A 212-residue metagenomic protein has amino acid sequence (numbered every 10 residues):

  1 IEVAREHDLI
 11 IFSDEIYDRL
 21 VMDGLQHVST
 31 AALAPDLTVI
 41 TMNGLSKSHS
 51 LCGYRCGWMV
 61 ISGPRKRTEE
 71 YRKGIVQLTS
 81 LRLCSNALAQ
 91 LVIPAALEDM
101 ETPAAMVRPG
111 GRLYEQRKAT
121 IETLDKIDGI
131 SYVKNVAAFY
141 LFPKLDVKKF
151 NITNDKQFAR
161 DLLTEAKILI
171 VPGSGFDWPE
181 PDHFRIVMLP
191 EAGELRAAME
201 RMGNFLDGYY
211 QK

Functional and structural regions predicted by a protein language model:
I1-G24: Catalytic PLP-binding core of fold-type I/II PLP enzymes
V3-H7, L37, I127, A166 (+1 more regions): Helix C-cap/helix->beta junction micro-motif
A4, D14, T30, G57 (+6 more regions): Generic structural signal for small/hydrophobic residues in well-ordered secondary structure, especially within
F12-E15, N43, W58, K134 (+2 more regions): Short beta-strand segments
P35-G111, I121-T123, L206: Conserved core segment of the aminotransferase class I/II
P94, G110-I121, Y132-D146, E180: Conserved glycine-rich beta-strand-loop-beta hairpin in the small C-terminal domain of fold type I
N151-T153, D161-I170, F176-K212: PLP-dependent enzyme catalytic core of the Aspartate aminotransferase-like
